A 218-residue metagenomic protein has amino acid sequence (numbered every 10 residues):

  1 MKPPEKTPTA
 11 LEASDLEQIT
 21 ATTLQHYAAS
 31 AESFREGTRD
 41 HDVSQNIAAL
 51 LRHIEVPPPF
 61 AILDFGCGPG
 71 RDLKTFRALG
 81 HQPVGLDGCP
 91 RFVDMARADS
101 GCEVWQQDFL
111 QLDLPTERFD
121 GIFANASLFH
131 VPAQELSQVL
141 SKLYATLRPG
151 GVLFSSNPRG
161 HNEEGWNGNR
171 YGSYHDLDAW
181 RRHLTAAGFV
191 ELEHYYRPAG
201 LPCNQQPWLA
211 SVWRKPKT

Functional and structural regions predicted by a protein language model:
K2-P57: Conserved class I S-adenosyl-L-methionine
P58-G68: Conserved class I S-adenosyl-L-methionine
P69-Q111: Class I SAM-dependent methyltransferase SAM/SAH-binding core
L110, L114-I122: A short acidic, Gly/Pro-enriched loop at the edge of an enzyme's catalytic core that lines a small-molecule cofactor
S137-P149: A short glycine-rich, Lys/Arg-flanked "PGG" loop and its adjoining helix->strand segment in the class I
G150-N157: Conserved beta-strand signature within the Rossmann-like core of class I S-adenosyl-L-methionine
E163-A179: Acceptor-substrate binding/catalytic loop of class I
A199-T218: Core SAM-dependent methyltransferase catalytic element
